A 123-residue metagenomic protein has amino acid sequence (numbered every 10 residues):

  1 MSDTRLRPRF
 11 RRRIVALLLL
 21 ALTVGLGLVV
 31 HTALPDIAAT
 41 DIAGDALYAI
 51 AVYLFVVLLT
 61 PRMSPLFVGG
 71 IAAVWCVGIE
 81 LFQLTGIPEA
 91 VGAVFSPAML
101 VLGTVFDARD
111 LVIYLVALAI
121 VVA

Functional and structural regions predicted by a protein language model:
M1-A123: Bulky hydrophobic segments
